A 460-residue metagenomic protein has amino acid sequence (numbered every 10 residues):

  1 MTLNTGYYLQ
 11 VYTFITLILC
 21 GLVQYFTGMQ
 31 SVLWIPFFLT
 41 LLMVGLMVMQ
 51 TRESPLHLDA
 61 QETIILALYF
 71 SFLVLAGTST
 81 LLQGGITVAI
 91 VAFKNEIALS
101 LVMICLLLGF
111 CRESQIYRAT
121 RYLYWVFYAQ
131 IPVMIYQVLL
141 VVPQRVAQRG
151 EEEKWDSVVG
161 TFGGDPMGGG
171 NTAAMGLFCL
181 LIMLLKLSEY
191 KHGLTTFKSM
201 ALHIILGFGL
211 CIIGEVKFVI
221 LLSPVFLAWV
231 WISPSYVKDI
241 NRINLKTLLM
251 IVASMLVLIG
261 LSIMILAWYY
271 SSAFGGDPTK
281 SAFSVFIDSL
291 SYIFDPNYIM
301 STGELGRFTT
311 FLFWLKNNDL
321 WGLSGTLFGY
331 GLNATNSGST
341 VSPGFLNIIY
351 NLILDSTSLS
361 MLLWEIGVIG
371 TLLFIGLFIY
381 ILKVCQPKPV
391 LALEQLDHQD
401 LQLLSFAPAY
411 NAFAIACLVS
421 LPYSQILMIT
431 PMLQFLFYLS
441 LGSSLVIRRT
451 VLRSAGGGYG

Functional and structural regions predicted by a protein language model:
M1-E53, L73-L82: N-terminal signal-anchor transmembrane segment
Q10-I18, S199-I204, W364-E365, I375 (+2 more regions): Loop-to-helix entry and N-terminal half of a specific, functionally important transmembrane alpha helix in multi-pass
F14, L181-L185, P408-G460: Transmembrane alpha-helices of multi-pass inner-membrane enzymes
F37-F38, E62-V74, G85-C111, R118-F127 (+1 more regions): Aromatic-anchored transmembrane helix interface
Q115-L123, L194-M200, K238-L256: Membrane-interfacial entry segments at the cytosolic side of transmembrane helices
T120-A147, P166-Y236: Alpha-helical transmembrane segments of multi-pass inner-membrane proteins
Q144-G150, Y298-I369, C385-L396: Long extracytoplasmic/lumenal interhelical loops at the membrane interface of multi-pass membrane proteins
W231-D295, L320-W321: A membrane-periplasm/extracellular boundary helix in multi-pass inner-membrane enzymes that assemble envelope glycans
